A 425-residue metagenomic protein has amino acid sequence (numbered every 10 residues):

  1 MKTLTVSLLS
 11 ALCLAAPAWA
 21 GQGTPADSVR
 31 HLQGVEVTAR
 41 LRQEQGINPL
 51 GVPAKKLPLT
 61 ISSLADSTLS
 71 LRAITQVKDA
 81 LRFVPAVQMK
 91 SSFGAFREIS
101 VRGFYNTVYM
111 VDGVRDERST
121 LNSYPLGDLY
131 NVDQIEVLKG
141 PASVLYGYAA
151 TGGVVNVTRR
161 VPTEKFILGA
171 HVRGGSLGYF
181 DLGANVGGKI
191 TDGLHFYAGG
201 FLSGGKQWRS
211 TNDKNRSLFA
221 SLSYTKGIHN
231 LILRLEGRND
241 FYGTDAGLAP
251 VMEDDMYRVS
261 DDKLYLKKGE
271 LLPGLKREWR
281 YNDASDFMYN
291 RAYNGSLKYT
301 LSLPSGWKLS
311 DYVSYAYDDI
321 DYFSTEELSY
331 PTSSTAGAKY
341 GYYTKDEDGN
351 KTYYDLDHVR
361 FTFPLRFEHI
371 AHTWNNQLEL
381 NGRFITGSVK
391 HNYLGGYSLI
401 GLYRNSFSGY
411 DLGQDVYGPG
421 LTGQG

Functional and structural regions predicted by a protein language model:
P25, V29, E36-T68: N-terminal periplasmic "start-of-domain" segments of outer-membrane beta-barrel proteins
S28, P162-F166, T191-G193, I228-N230 (+2 more regions): Short loop/turn motifs that connect adjacent beta-strands in outer-membrane beta-barrel proteins
L69, A80-L81, I135-G140, V155-V157: Non-catalytic regulatory/gating segments with a bias toward low-complexity or hydrophobic composition
M89, E98, V114-K139, T158-R160: Short acidic/polar hinge/loop motifs at secondary-structure boundaries that mediate gating or recognition
R118, Y130-D133, V144-L218, K226-N230 (+1 more regions): Outer-membrane beta-barrel translocator/receptor signature
V172-G178, L202-K206, K226-I228, G237-F241 (+3 more regions): Transmembrane beta-strands of outer-membrane beta-barrel pores
S221-T225, N230-S302, I320-A371, P419-G425: Acidic/polar loop-and-plug regions of large Gram-negative outer-membrane beta-barrel proteins
G295-Y317, R360-G425: Face-selective signature of the C-terminal outer-membrane beta-barrel domain
